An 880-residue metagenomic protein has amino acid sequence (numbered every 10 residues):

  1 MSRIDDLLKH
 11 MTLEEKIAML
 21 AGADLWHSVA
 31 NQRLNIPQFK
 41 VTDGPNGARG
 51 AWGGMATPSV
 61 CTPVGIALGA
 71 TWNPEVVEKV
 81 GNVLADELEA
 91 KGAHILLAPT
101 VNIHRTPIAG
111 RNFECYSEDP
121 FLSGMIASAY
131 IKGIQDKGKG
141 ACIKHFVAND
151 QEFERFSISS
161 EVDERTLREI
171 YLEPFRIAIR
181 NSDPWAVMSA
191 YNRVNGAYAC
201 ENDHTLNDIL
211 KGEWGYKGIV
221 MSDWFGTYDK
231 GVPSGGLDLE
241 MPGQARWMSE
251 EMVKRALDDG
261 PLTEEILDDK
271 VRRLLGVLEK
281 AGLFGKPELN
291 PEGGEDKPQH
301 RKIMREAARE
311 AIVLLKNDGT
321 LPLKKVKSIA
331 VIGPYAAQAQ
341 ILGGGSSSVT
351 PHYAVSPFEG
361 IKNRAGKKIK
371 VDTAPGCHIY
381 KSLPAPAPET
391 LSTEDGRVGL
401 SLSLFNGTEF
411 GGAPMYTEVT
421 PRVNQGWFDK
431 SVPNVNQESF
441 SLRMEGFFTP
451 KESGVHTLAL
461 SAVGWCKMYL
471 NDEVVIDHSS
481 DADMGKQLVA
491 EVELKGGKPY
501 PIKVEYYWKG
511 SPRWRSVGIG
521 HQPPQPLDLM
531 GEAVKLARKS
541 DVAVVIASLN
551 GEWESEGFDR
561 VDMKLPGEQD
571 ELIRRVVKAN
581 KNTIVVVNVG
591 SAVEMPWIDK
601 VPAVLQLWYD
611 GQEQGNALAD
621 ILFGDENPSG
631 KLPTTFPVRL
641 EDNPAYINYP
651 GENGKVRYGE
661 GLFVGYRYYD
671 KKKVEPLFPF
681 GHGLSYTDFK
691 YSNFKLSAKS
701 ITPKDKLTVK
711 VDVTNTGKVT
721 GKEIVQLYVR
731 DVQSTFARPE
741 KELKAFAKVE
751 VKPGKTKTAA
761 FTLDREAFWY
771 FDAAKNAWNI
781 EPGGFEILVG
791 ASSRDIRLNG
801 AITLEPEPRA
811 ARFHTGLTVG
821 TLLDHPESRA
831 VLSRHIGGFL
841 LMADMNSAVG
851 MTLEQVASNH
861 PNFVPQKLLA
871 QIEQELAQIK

Functional and structural regions predicted by a protein language model:
M1-G22, L804-G816, S847-V849, I872 (+1 more regions): Mature N-terminal, pre-catalytic/accessory segment of carbohydrate-active enzymes
M1-T457, S461-W769, F785-L788, S793: Glycoside hydrolase catalytic-domain context in secreted enzymes
D764-E807: Terminal connector regions
P808-L876: Compact, charge-rich alpha-helical regulatory domains located at protein termini
